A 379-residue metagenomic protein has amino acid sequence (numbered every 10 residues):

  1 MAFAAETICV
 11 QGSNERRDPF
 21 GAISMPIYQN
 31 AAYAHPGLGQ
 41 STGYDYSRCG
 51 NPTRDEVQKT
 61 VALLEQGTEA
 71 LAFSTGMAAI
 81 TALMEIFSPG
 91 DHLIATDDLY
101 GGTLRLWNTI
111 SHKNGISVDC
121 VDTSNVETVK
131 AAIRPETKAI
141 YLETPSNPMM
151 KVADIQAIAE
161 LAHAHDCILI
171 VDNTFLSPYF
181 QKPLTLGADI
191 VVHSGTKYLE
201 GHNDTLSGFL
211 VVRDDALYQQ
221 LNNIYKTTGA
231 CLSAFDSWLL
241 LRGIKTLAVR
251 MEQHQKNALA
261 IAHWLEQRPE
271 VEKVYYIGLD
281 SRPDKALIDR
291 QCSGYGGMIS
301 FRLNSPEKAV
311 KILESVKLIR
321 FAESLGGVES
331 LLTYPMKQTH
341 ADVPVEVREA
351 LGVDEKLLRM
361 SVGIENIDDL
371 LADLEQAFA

Functional and structural regions predicted by a protein language model:
M1-Y44: N-terminal glycine-rich, Lys/His-bearing helix-loop that initiates the first secondary-structure elements of many
C9-Q11, A70-E270: Conserved PLP-enzyme active-site core in the AAT-like
I27, P36-E56, T60-L63, L331-K356: Glycine-rich phosphate/pyrophosphate-binding loop and adjacent beta-alpha nucleotide/cofactor-binding cores
A32-T81, I86, G102-T109: Conserved N-terminal alpha-helix of the aminotransferase class I/II PLP-enzyme fold
S117, A131, P135, R250 (+3 more regions): PLP-dependent enzyme catalytic core of the Aspartate aminotransferase-like
T228-G229, V316-G326, A377-A379: A common structural junction motif
L240-V249, G296-N304, R359-G363: Short, well-ordered beta-strand elements within core beta-sheets of diverse protein domains
L259-E323, V343-E349: Conserved small-domain helix->loop->beta segment predominantly found in fold-type I
